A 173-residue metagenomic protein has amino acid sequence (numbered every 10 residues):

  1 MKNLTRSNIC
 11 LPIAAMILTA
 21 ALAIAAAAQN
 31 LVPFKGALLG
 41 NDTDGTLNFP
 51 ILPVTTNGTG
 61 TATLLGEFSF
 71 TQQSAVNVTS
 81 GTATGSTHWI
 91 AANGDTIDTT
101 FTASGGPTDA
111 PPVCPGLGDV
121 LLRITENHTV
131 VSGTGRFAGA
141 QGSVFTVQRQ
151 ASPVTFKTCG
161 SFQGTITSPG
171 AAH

Functional and structural regions predicted by a protein language model:
K2-A14: Bacterial N-terminal signal peptides that target proteins for export
P12-A23: Bacterial N-terminal signal peptides
A27-H173: Beta-strand-enriched cores of mature, soluble protein domains
